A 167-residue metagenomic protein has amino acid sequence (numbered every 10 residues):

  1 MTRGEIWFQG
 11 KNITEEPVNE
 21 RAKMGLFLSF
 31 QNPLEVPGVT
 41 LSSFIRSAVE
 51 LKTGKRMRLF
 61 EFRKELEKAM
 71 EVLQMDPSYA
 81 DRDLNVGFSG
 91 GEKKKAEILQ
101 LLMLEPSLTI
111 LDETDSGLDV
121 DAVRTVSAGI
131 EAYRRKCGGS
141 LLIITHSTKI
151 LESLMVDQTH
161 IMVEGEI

Functional and structural regions predicted by a protein language model:
E5-R21, N85: ABC ATPase NBD Q-loop/coupling interface
N32, G38-T53, E65: Q-loop/switch helix immediately C-terminal to the Walker
K52-E71, S78, R82: Short coil-to-helix "N-cap" segments within the ABC nucleotide-binding domain's helical subdomain
L101-L102: ABC ATPase C-loop
E105: Conserved catalytic motifs of ABC-family nucleotide-binding domains
E113-T114, D121: Walker B catalytic motif
G129-I143, L151-S153: Conserved catalytic loops of ABC-family nucleotide-binding domains
L154-I167: H-loop (His-switch) and adjacent beta-strand-loop-beta switch element of ABC-type ATPase nucleotide-binding domains
